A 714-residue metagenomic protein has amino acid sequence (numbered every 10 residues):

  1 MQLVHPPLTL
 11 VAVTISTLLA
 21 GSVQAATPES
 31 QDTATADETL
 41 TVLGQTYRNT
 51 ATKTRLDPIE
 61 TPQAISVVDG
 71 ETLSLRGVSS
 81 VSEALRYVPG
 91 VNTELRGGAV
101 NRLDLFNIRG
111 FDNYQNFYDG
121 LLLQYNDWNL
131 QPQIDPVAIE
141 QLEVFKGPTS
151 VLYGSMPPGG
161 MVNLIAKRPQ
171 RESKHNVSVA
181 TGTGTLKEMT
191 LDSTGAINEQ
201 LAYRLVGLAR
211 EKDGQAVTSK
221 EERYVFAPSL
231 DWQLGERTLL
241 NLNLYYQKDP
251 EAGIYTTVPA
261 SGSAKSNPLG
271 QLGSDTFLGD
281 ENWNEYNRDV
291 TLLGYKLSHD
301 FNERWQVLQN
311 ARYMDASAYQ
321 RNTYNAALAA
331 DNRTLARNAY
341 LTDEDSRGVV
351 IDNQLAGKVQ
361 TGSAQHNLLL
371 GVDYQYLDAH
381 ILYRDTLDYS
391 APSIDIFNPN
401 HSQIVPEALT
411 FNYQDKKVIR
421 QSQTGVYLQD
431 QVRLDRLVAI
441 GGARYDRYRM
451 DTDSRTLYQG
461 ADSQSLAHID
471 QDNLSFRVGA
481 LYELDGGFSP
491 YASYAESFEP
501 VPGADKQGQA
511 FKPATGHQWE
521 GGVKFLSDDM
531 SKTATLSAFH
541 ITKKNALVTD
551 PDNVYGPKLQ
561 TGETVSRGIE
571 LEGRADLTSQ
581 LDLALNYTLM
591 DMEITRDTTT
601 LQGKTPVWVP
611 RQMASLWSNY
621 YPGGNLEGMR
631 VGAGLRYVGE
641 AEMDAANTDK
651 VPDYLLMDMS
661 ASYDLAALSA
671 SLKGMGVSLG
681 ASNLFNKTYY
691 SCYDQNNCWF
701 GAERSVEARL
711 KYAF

Functional and structural regions predicted by a protein language model:
L43-Q45, N49-P58, P62, S82 (+2 more regions): Extracytoplasmic beta-strand/coil segments of soluble accessory domains associated with Gram-negative outer-membrane
L105, L121-K146, I165-A166: Short acidic/polar hinge/loop motifs at secondary-structure boundaries that mediate gating or recognition
Y125, V137-E140, V151-P228, W232-T238 (+1 more regions): Outer-membrane beta-barrel translocator/receptor signature
R210, G214, A227-Q233, R237-D300 (+4 more regions): Acidic/polar loop-and-plug regions of large Gram-negative outer-membrane beta-barrel proteins
Q233, S346, Q365-L377, K417-K543: Structural signature of Gram-negative outer-membrane beta-barrels, strongest in the C-terminal barrel of TonB-dependent
K296-D300, Q306-R312, A318-N322, P513-D576 (+1 more regions): Membrane-embedded beta-barrel scaffold of Gram-negative outer-membrane proteins
E344, L368, V607-F714: Conserved C-terminal beta-signal and adjacent last beta-strands/turns of outer-membrane beta-barrel proteins
R436, H540, Q560-A645, T688 (+1 more regions): Gram-negative outer-membrane beta-barrel transporters
